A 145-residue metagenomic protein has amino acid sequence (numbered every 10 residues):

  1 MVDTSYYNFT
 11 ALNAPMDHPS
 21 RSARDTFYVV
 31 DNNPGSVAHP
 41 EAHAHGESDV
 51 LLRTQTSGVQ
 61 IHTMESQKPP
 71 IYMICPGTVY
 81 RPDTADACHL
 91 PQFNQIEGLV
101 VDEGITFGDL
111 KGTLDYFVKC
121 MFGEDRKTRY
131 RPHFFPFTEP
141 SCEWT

Functional and structural regions predicted by a protein language model:
M1-T145: TRNA-recognition modules of translation machinery and tRNA-sensing kinases, especially anticodon-binding
